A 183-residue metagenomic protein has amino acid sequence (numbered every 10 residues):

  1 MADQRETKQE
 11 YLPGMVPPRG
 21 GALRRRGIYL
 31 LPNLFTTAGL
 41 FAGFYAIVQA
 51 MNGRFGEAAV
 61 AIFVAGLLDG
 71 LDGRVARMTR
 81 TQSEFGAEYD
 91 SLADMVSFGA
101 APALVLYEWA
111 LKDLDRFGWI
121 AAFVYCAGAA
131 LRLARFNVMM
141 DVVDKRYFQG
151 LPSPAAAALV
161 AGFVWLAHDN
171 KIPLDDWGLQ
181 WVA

Functional and structural regions predicted by a protein language model:
M1-G21, K145-A183: C-terminal membrane-associated helical module and adjoining short loops/tails
M1-G70: Topogenic membrane-insertion module of multi-pass membrane proteins
A2-D3, M15-L40, V75-M95, A134-A155: Interhelical loop and helix-boundary elements at the membrane-water interface of polytopic inner-membrane proteins
R19-A22, R26-T36, G56, K112-A122 (+2 more regions): Membrane-water interface of alpha-helical transmembrane segments
Y29-T36, M78-L133, F163: Multi-pass membrane catalytic core of lipid/isoprenoid biosynthesis enzymes
F35-A38, A58-I62, A121-V124, G128 (+3 more regions): Hydrophobic alpha-helical transmembrane segments of polytopic
A42-Y45, D72, A100, G128-L131 (+1 more regions): Membrane-embedded alpha-helical transmembrane segments of multi-pass integral membrane proteins
Y45-V60, V96, A100-I120, F163-W181: Helix-coil boundary and interhelical linker segments in multi-pass alpha-helical membrane proteins
